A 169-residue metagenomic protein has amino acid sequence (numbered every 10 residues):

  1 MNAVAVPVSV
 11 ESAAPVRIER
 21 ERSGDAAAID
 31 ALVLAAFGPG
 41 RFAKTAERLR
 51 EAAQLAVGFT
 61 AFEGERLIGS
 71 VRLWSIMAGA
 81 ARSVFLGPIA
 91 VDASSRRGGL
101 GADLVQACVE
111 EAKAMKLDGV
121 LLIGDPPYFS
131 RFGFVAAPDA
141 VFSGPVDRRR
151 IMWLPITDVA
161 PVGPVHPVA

Functional and structural regions predicted by a protein language model:
N2-T45, A52-L67, D158-A169: Short amphipathic alpha-helix that is part of the acyltransferase structural core
A46-E51, A140-F142: Short, solvent-exposed loop/turn elements at beta->coil junctions and helix N-caps that rim active or binding pockets
T60, R66-I76, R82-A90: Conserved beta-strand in the GNAT
V91, R97-E110, L122: Conserved acetyl-CoA-binding loop-helix of GNAT-fold acetyltransferases
A114-D118, G124-R148: Conserved active-site alpha-helix within GNAT-family acetyltransferase domains
A137-P155, P164-A169: Non-DNA-binding regulatory cores of transcription-related proteins, predominantly C-terminal effector-binding
